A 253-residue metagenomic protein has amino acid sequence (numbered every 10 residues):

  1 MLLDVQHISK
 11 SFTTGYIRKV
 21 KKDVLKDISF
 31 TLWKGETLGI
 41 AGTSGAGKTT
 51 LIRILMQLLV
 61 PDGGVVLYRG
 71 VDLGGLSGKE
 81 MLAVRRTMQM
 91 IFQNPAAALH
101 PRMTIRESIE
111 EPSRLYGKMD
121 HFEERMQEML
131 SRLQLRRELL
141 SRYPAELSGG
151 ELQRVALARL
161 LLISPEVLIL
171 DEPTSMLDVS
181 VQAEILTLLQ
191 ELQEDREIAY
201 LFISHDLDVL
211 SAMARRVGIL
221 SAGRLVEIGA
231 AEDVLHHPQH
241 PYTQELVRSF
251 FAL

Functional and structural regions predicted by a protein language model:
I17-K19, L73-Q89, L115, V234-P238: ABC ATPase NBD coupling module
A41-T43: The feature captures the beta-strand-to-loop junction immediately N-terminal to the Walker
M56: Helix-to-loop junction immediately C-terminal to a conserved catalytic motif
G64-D72: Conserved ABC transporter NBD signature motif
H121-E138, V247-R248: Conserved ABC ATPase "signature" region
Y143-L147, E151: Conserved ABC ATPase signature
